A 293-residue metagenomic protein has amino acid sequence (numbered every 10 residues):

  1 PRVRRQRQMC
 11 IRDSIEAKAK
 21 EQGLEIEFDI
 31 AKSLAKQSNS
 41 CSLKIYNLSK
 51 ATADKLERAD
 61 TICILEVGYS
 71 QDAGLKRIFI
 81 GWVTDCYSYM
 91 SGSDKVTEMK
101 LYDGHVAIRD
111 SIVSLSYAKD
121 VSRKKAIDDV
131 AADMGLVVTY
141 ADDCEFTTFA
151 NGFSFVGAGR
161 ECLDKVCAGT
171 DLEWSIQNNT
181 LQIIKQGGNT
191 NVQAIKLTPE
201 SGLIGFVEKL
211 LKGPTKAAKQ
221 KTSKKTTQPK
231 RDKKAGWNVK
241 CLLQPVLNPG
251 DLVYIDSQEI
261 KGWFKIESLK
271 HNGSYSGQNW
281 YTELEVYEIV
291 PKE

Functional and structural regions predicted by a protein language model:
P1-I11: Single conserved hydrophobic/aromatic residue that forms the stacking wall/gate of nucleotide- or nucleobase-binding
F28-L56, G187-E293: An acidic/polar, Gly/Ser/Thr-rich interaction patch typically located in mid-to-C-terminal regions of proteins
L48-M134: Surface-exposed cap/loop segments at beta↔alpha junctions
K50-A53, D72-A73, Y89, A107 (+5 more regions): Short beta-strands and strand-coil junctions in structured, solvent-facing domains, enriched
L56-R58, K76, S116-K124, G152-L163 (+2 more regions): Solvent-exposed, acidic/flexible segments
I80, K124-D128, R160-D164, G236 (+1 more regions): Extracytoplasmic/secreted envelope proteins and their assembly/folding machinery, especially bacterial periplasmic
D94-V106, D133, V137-G213: Short beta-strand-centered interaction patches in the first periplasmic/extracellular domains of large envelope
